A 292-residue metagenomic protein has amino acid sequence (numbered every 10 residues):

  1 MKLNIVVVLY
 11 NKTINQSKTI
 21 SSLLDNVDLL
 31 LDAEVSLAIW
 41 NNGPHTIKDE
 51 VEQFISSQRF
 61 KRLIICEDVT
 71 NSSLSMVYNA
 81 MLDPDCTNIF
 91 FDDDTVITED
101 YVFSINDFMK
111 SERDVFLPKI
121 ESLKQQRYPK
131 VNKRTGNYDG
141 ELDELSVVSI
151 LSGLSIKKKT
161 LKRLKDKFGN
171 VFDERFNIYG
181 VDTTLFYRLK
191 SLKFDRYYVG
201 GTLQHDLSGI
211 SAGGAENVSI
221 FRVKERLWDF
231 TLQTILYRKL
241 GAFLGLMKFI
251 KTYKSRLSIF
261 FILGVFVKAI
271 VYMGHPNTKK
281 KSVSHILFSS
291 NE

Functional and structural regions predicted by a protein language model:
K12-D28: Short, well-formed alpha-helical segments that are part of the catalytic scaffolds of diverse glycosyltransferases
A38-V51, T70, T95-V96: A conserved acidic beta->alpha catalytic loop
D68-P84: Glycine-rich, basic loop-to-helix element that forms the pyrophosphate-binding segment of sugar-nucleotide handling
C86-V96: Short beta-strand-to-loop acidic/aromatic patch adjacent to the donor-nucleotide binding site
F116-V131: Short beta-strand-to-loop element that shapes/binds the nucleotide-sugar donor at the catalytic cleft/hinge
N137-K158, N177-I178: A recurrent flexible, glycine/aromatic-enriched loop bordering the glycosyltransferase active site that acts as
T160-K165, E174-G201: A short, conserved alpha-helix in the catalytic core of glycosyltransferases
S219-T231, I235-E292: Non-catalytic, C-terminal membrane-associated alpha-helical segments of glycosyltransferases
